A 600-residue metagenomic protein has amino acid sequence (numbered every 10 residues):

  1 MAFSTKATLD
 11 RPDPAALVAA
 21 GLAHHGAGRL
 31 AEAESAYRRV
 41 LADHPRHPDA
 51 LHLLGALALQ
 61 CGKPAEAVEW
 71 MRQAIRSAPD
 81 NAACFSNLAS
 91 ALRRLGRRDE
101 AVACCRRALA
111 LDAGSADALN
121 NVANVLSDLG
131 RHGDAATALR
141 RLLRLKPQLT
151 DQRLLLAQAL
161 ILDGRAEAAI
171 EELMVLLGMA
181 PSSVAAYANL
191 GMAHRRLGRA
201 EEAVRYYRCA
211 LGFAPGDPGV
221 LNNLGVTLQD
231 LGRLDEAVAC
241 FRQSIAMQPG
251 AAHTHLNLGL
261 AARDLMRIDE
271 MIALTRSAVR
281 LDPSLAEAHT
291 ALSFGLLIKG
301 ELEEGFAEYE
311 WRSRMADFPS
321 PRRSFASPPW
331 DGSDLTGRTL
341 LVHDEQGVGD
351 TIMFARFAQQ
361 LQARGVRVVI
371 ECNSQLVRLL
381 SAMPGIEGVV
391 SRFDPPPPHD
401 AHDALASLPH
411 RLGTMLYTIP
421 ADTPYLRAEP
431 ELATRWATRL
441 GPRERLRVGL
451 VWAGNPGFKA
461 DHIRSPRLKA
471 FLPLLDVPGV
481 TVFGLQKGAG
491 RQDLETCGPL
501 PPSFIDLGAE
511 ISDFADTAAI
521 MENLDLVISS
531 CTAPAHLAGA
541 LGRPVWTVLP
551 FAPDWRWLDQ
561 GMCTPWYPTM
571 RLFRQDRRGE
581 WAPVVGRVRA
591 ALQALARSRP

Functional and structural regions predicted by a protein language model:
M1-L526, C531-P600: Alpha-helical solenoid repeat scaffolds of the TPR/TPR-like class and their adjacent stem/linker regions that mediate
